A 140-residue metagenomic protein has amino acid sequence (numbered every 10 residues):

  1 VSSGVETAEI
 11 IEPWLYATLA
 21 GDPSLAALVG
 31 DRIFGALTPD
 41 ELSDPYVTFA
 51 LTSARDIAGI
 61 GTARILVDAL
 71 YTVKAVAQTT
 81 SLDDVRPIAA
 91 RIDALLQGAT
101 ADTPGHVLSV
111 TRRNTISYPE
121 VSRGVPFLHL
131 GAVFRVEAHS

Functional and structural regions predicted by a protein language model:
V1-E41, A50-S140: Charged, amphipathic alpha-helical segments and their flanking helix caps
P45: A solvent-exposed, acidic/Ser-Thr-rich amphipathic alpha-helical stretch
